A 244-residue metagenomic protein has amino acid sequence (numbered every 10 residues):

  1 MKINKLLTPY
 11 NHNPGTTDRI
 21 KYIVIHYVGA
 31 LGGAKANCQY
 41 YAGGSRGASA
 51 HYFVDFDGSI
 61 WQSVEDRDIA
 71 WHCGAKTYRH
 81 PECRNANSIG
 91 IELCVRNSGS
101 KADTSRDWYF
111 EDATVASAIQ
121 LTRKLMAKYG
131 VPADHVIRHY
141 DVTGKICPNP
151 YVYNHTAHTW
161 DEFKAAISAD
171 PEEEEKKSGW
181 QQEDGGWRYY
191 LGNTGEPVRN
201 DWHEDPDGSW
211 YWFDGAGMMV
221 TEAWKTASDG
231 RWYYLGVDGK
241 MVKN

Functional and structural regions predicted by a protein language model:
M1-R84: N-terminal catalytic cores of peptidoglycan-degrading enzymes
K2-K5, H12, T16-T17, E82 (+1 more regions): Basic/polar, cationic surfaces and motifs that engage anionic cell-wall and phosphate/carboxylate ligands
D18-R19, A86, V131, V198 (+1 more regions): Structured loop/turn residues at beta-strand edges in well-structured enzyme cores
Y22, A86-S88, W210: Structural motif
G29-G32, G58, R96-S98, V131 (+4 more regions): Acidic glycine-/aspartate-rich tracts in secreted/extracellular proteins
Q39, A102-D107, E196-R199: Short, polar loop/linker segments at the starts of domains and inter-domain junctions
E172-N244: Extracellular adhesion/carbohydrate-binding repeat motifs centered on closely spaced tryptophans
